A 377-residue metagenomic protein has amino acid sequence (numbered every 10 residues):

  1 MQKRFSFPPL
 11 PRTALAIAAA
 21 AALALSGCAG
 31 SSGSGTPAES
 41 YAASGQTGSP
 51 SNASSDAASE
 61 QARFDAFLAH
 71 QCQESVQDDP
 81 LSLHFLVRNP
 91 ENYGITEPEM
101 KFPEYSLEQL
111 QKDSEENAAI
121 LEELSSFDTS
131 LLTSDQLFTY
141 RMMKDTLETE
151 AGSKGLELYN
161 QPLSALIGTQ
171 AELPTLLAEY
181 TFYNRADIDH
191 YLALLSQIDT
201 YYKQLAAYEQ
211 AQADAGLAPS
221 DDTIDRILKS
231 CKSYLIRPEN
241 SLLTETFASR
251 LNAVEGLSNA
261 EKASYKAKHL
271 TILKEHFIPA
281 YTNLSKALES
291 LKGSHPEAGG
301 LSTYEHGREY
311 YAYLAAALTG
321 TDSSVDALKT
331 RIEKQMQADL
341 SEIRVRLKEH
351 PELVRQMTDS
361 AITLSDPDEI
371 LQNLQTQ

Functional and structural regions predicted by a protein language model:
Q2-L15: Bacterial N-terminal signal peptides that target proteins for export
L10-T13, E39, S164: Intrinsically disordered, low-complexity segments enriched in proline/serine/threonine
I17-A20: Sec-dependent N-terminal signal peptides
L23-G27: C-terminal motif of bacterial Sec signal peptides marking the signal peptidase cleavage site
C28-A38: Bacterial lipoprotein signal-peptidase II cleavage site
Y41, G45-Q377: N-terminal maturation segment of proteins
